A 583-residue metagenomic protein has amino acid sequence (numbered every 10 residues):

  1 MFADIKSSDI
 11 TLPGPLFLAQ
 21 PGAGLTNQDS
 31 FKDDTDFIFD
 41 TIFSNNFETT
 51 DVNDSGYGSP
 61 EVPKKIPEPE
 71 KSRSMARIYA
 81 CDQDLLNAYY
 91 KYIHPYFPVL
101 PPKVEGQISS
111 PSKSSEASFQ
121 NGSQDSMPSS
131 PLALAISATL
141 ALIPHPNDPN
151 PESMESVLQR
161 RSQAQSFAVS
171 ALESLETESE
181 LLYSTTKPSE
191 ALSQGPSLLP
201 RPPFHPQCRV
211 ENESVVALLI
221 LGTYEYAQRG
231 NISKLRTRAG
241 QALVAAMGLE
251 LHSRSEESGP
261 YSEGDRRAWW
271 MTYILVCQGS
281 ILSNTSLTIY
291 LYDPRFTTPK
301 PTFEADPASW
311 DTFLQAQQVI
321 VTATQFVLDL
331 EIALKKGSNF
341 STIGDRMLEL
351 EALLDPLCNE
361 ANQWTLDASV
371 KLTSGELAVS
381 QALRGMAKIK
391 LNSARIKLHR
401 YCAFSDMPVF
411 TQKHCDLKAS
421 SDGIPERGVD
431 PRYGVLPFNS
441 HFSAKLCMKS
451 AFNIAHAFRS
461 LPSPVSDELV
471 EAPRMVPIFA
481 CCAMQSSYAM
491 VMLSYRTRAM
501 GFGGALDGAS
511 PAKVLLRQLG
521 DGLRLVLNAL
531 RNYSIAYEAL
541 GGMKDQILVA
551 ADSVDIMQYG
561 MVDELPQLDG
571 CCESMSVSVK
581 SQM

Functional and structural regions predicted by a protein language model:
M1-F97, A135-M154, V169-E178, T285 (+10 more regions): Intrinsically disordered, low-complexity activation-like regions
K65-G230, T302, V370-A378, S466-V470: C-terminal transcriptional activation/regulatory domains of eukaryotic transcription factors
V104-S129, T186-L221, R238-Q318, T342-E349 (+3 more regions): Intrinsically disordered, low-complexity acidic/Ser/Thr-rich segments used as protein-protein interaction/activation
S129, D416-M583: Fungal C-terminal regulatory tails
L132, S137, E213-S214, L218 (+6 more regions): TPR repeat positional signature
A138-A141, H145, L175, Y226 (+8 more regions): Specific register positions within alpha-helical solenoid repeats of the TPR/Sel1-like families, i.e., one
S233-M247, P294, L334, M407-D416: Amphipathic alpha-helical scaffolding segments
N339-L446, S450-F452, A457-S460, P464-A472 (+2 more regions): Cytosolic regulatory protein-protein interaction regions
